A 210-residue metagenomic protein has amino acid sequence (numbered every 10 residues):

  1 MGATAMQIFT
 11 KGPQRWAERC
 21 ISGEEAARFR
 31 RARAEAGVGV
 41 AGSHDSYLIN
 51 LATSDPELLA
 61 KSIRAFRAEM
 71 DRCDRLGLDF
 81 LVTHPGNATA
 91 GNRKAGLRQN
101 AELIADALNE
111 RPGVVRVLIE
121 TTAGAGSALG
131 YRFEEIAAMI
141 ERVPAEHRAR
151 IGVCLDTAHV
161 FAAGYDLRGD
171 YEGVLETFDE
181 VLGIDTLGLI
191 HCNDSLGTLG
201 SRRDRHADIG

Functional and structural regions predicted by a protein language model:
M1-D45, I49-D71: N-terminal pre-domain/capping segments
G2-T4, G37, G77, G113 (+1 more regions): Short loop/turn motifs at secondary-structure junctions
T4-I8, A41-D45, L81-T83, V117-I119 (+2 more regions): Hydrophobic faces of well-ordered beta-strands that scaffold small-molecule active sites in alpha/beta enzyme cores
K11-P13, D45-L48, G86-A88, E120-G126 (+2 more regions): Active-site beta-loop-alpha junctions enriched in small/polar residues
I21-A27, I63-F66, L97-E102, R132-I136 (+2 more regions): Charged helix-capping and loop-helix junction motifs
G23-S43, N100-P112, M139-P144, G210: Alpha-helix-loop-beta-strand connector modules within alpha/beta enzyme cores
L51-G152: Active-site acidic/histidine proton-transfer and metal-coordination neighborhood in alpha/beta enzyme cores
L129-F133, A137, F161-G210: Gly/Pro-rich active-site loop or hairpin
